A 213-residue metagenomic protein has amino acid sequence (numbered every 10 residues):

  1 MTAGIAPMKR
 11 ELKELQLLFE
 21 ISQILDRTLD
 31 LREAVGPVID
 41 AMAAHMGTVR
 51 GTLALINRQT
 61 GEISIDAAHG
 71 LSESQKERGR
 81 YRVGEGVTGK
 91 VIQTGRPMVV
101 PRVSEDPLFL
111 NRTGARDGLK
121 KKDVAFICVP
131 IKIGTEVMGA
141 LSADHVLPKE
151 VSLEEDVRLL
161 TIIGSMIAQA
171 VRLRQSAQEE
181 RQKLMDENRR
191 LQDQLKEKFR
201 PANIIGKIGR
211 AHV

Functional and structural regions predicted by a protein language model:
M1-E33, A44, D66, D186 (+1 more regions): Signal-transmission linkers at sensory-effector interfaces
T2-R10, D144-T161: Regulatory loop-to-helix N-cap segments in sensory/regulatory domains that couple ligand/signal detection
L17, I133, V151-Q169: Amphipathic alpha-helical "output/dimerization" segments
V35, Q192-H212: AAA+ ATPase active-site-proximal loops
D40-A43, T52-G79, E105: GAF sensory/regulatory domain recognition with acknowledged cross-activation on helical regulatory dimers
E73-M98: Acidic/proline- and glycine-rich, intrinsically disordered low-complexity segments that serve as regulatory linkers
E73-S74, P101-A125: Signal-transducing coupling segments at domain and membrane junctions
V124-I133: A short, aliphatic-rich beta-strand micro-motif
